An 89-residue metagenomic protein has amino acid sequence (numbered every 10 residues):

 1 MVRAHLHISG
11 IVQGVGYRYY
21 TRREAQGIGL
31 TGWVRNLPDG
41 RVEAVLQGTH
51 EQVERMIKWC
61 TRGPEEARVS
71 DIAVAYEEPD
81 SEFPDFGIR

Functional and structural regions predicted by a protein language model:
M1-R89: Intrinsically disordered, low-complexity, mixed-charge
